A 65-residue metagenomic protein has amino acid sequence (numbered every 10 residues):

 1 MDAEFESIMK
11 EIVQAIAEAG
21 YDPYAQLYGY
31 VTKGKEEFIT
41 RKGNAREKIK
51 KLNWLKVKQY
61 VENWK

Functional and structural regions predicted by a protein language model:
M1-K65: Intrinsically disordered, low-complexity, basic-enriched segments
